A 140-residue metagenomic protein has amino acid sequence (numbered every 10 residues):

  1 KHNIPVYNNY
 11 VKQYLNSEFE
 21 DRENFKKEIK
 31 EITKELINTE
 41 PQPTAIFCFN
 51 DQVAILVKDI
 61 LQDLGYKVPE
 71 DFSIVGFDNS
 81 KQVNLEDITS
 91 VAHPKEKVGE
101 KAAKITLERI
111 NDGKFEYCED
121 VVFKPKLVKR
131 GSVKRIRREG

Functional and structural regions predicted by a protein language model:
K1-G140: Bacterial carbohydrate/catabolite-sensing allosteric modules
